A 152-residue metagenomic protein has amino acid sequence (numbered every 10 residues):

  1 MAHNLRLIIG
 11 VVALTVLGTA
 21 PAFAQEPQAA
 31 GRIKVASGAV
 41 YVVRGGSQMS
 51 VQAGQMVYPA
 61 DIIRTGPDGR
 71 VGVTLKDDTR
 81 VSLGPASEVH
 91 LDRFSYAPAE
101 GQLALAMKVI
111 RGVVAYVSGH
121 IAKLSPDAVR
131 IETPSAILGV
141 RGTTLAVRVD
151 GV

Functional and structural regions predicted by a protein language model:
M1-I9: Bacterial N-terminal signal peptides that target proteins for export
I9-T19: Bacterial N-terminal signal peptides
A22-V152: Flexible, surface-exposed loop/linker segments and immediately adjacent secondary-structure boundaries
